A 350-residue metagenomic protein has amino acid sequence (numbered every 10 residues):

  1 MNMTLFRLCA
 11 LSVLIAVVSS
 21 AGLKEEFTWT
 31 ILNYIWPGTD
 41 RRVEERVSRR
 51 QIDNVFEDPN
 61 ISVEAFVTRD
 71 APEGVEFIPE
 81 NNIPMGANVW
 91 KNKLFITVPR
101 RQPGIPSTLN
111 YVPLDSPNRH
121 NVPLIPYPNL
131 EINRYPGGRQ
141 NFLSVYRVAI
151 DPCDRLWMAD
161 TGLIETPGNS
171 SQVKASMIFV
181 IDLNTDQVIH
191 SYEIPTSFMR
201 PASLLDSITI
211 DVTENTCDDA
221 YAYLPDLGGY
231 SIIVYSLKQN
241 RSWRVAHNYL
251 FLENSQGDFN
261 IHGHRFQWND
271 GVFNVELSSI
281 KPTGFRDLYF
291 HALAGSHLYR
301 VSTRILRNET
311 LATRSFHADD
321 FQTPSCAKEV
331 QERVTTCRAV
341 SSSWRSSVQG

Functional and structural regions predicted by a protein language model:
N2-S20: Cleavable N-terminal signal peptides of Sec/SRP-targeted secreted and luminal proteins
K24-T108, Y146-R147: Beta-strand-rich domains and repeat architectures in extracellular enzymes and scaffolds, especially beta-propellers
I35-E76, H120-Q140, Q187-S203, W243-Q267 (+1 more regions): Surface-exposed loop and turn segments in beta-propeller and other repeat-based domains that flank or scaffold
I78-W90, P136-A159, S197-A222, L252-L288 (+2 more regions): Beta-rich, blade/repeat-based domains predominating in secreted/periplasmic proteins but also intracellular
I83, V112-E165, S171-S176, I189-T196: Blade-loop segments of beta-propeller domains
P99-R101, T161, P225-G228, L237 (+5 more regions): Short loop/turn segments immediately following the C-termini of beta-strands
R101-P106, P167-S176, D218, L227-G228 (+4 more regions): Short, solvent-exposed loop/turn segments at conserved positions within beta-propeller repeat blades
P113-P117, D182-D186, S236-N240, S302-L306: Short loop/turn segments that connect beta-strands within beta-propeller blades
